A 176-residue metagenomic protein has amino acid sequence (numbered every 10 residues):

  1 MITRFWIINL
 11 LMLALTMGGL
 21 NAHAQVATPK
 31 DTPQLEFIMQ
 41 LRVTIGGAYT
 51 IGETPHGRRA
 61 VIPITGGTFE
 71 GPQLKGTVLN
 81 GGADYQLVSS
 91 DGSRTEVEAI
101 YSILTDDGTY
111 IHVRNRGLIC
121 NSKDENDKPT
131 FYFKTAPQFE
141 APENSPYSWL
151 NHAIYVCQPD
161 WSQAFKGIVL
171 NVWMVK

Functional and structural regions predicted by a protein language model:
M1-F5: Positively charged n-region of N-terminal signal peptides that target proteins for export
I8-G18: Bacterial N-terminal signal peptides
L20-A24: Sec/Tat signal peptide C-region and signal peptidase I cleavage site
Q25-K176: Beta-strand-enriched cores of mature, soluble protein domains
